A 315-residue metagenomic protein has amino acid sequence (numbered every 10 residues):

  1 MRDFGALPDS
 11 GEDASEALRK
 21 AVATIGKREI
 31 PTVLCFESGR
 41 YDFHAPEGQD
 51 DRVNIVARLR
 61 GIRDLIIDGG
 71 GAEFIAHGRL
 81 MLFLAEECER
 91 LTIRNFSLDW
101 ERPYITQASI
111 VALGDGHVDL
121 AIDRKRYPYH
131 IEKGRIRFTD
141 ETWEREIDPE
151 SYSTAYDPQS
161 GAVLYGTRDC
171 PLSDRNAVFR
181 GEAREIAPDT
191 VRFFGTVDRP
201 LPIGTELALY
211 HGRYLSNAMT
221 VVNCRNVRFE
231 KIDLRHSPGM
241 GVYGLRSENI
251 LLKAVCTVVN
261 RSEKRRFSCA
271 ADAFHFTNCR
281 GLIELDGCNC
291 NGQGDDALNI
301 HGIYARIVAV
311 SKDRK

Functional and structural regions predicted by a protein language model:
M1-A17, L298: Right-handed parallel beta-helix/beta-solenoid
L18-L65, G69-L84, L98, R102-Y104 (+1 more regions): N-terminal extracellular ligand-recognition/capping segment immediately after the signal peptide
F36, I66-G69, R90-N95, G204 (+3 more regions): All-beta strand scaffolds that present successive hydrophobic residues in beta-strands
D42-R58, L84, E101-S216, A254-F276 (+1 more regions): Acidic/polar low-complexity surface segments
A76-H77, L84-A85, H211, T220-N226 (+6 more regions): Low-complexity, polar/charged sequence tracts that form flexible coils or short amphipathic helices and often embed
M81, L91, M240, I250 (+1 more regions): Glycine-centered loop/turn positions within well-structured domains that cap or flank conserved ligand/cofactor-binding
F179, S216-A218, F229-K231, G239-G241 (+2 more regions): Generic recognition of flexible, low-complexity loop/linker segments
